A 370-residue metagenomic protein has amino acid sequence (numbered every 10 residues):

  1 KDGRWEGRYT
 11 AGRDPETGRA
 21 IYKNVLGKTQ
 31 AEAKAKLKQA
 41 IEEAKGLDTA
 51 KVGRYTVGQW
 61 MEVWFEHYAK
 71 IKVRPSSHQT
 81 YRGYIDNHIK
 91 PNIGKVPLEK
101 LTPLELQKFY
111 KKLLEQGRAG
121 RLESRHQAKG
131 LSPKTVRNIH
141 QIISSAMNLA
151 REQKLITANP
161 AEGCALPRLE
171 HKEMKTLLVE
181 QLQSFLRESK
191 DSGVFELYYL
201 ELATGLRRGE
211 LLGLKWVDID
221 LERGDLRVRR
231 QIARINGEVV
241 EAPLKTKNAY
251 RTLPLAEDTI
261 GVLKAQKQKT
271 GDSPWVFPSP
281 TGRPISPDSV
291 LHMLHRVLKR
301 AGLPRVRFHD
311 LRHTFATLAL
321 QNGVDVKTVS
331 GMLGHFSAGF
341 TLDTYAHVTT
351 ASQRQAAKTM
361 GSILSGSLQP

Functional and structural regions predicted by a protein language model:
D2-E6, T10-K108, K112, A265-V276 (+1 more regions): N-terminal DNA-binding module of tyrosine recombinases/phage integrases
G7, L106, I143, M147 (+6 more regions): Short, basic/aromatic-rich helical patch in the C-terminal catalytic core of site-specific tyrosine
K28, R168, T176, I232-R234 (+2 more regions): Catalytic-site neighborhood detector that most strongly recognizes the C-terminal catalytic loop/helix of tyrosine
G53, V57, M61, R74-S77 (+11 more regions): Hydrophobic (often cysteine-bearing) scaffold residues that line and stabilize catalytic clefts of nucleotide/cofactor
R118-E123, S184-F195, T204, L253 (+3 more regions): Short, basic (Lys/Arg/His-rich) helix/loop patches that form interaction surfaces in the mid-to-C-terminal regions
A119-I142, A150-W216, L221-E222, A233 (+5 more regions): Basic, Lys/Arg- and aromatic-enriched nucleic-acid-binding interface segment
R187, R223, R234-G261, A265 (+3 more regions): C-terminal secondary-structure termini that scaffold catalytic or DNA-interacting sites
D218-D225, P304-R305, V324-A346, R354: Short, polar N-cap/turn motifs at the start of nucleic acid-interacting alpha helices
